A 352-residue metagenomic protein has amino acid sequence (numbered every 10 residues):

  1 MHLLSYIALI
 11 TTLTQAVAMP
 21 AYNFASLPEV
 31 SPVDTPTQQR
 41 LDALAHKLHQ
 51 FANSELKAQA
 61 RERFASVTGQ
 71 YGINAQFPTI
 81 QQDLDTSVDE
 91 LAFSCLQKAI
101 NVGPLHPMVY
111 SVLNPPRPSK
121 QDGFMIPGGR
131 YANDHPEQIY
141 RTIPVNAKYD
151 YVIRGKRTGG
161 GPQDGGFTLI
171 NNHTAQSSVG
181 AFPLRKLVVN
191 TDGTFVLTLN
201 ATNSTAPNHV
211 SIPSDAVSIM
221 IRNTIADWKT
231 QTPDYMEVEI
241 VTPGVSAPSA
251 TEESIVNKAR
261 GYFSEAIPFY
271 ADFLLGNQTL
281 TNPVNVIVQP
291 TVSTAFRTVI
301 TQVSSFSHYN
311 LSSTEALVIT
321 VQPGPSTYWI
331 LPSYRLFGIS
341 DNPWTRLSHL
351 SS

Functional and structural regions predicted by a protein language model:
M1-A21: Fungal secretory targeting signals
M19-S352: A compositional/structural signature for long, glycine/proline-rich flexible linkers and loops on extracytoplasmic
